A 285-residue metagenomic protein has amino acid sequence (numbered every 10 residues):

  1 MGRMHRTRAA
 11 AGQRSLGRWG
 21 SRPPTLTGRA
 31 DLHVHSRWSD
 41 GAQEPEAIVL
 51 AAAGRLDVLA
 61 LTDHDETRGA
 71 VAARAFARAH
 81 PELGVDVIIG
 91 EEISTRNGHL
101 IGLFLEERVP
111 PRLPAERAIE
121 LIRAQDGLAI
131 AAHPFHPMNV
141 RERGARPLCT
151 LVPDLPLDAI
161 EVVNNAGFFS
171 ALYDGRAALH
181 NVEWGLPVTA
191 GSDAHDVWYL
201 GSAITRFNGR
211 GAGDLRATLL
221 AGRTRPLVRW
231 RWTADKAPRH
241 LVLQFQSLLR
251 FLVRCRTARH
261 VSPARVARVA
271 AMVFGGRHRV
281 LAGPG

Functional and structural regions predicted by a protein language model:
G2-N97, E116-I119, W198, G275-G285: An N-terminally biased module of ancient metal coordination in phosphate/nucleic-acid-related enzymes
G2-T27, I48, I119-E120, A178-L179 (+2 more regions): C-terminal functional module detector
S15-S21, S36-D40, A70-V71, E106-R206 (+3 more regions): Domain-core and long-helix interface of multi-subunit machines
H33, D63, V87, G102 (+4 more regions): Divalent metal-coordination and catalytic microenvironments
E46, F76, H80-L83, P137 (+2 more regions): Hydrophobic/basic alpha-helical segments enriched in Actinobacteria
R55, E82-V85, H99, D126 (+2 more regions): A generic structural signal for alpha->beta connector loops
S94-L100, A145-A159, G209-T224, W230: Active-site gating loops and adjacent loop-to-helix segments of metal-dependent hydrolytic enzymes
N97-L103, R141, H240: Short, solvent-exposed polar/charged micro-motifs at secondary-structure junctions
